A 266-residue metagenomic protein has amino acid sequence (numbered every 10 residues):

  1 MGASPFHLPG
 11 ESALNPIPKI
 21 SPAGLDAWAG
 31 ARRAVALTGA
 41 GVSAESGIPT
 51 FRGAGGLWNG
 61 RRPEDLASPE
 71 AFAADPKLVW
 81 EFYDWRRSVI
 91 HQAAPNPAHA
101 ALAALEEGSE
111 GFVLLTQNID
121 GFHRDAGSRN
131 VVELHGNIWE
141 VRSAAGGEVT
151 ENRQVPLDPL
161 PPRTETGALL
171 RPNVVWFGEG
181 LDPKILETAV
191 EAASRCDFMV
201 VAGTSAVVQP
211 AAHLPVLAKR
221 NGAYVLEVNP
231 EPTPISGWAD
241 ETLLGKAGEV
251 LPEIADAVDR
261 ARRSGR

Functional and structural regions predicted by a protein language model:
G2-R266: Conserved catalytic core of sirtuin-type NAD+-dependent deacylases
